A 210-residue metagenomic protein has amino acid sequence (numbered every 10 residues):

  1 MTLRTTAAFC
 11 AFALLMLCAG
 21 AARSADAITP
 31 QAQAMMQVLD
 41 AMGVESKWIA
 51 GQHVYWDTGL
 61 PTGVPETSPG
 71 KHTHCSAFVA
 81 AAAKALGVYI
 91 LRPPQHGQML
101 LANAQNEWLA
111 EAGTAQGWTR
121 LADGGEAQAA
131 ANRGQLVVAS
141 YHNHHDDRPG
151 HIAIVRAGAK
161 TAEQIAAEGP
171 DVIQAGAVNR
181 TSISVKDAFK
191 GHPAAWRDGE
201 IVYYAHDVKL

Functional and structural regions predicted by a protein language model:
M1-C10: Bacterial N-terminal signal peptides that target proteins for export
F9-C18: Bacterial N-terminal signal peptides
G20-S24: Sec/Tat signal peptide C-region and signal peptidase I cleavage site
A25-A102: N-terminal capping segments
K47, Y55, E107, G117 (+2 more regions): Residues in intrinsically disordered, low-complexity segments of regulatory proteins
Q95-R180: ...with weaker cross-activation on analogous glycine-rich loops/strands in unrelated enzymes
E168-L210: Low-complexity, Gly/Ser/Thr/Pro-rich intrinsically disordered linker/tail segments
